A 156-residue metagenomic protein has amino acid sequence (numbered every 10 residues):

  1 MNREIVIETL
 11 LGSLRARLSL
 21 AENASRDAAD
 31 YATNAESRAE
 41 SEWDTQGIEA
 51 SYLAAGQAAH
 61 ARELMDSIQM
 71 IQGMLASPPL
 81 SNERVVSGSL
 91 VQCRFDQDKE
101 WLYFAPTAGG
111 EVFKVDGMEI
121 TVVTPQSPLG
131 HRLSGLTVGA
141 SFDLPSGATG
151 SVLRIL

Functional and structural regions predicted by a protein language model:
M1-N82: N-terminal intrinsically disordered, low-complexity, charge/repeat-rich segments that act as generic
N2, A21, S25, E49 (+8 more regions): Functionally constrained cores in energy, signaling, and assembly domains
I68, S141, G150-S151: Amphipathic, positively biased hydrophobic alpha-helical segments used for protein targeting and membrane insertion
S81-A140, P145: Non-DNA-binding regulatory cores of transcription-related proteins, predominantly C-terminal effector-binding
Q97-D98, S146-V152, L156: Short, charged beta-turn/beta-strand-edge "cap" motif at the junction between a beta-strand and an adjacent loop
